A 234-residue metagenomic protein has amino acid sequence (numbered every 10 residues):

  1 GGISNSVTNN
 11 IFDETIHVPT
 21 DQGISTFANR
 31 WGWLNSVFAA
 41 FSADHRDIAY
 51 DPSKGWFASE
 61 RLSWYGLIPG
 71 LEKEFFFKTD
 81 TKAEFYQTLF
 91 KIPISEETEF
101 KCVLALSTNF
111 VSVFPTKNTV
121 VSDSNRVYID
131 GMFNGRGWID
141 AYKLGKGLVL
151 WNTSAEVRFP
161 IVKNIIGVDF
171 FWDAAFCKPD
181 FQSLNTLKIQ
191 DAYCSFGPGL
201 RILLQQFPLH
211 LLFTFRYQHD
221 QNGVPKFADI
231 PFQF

Functional and structural regions predicted by a protein language model:
G1-I3, W64-G70, Y217: A generic structural motif
S6-T8, A83: Long, low-hydrophobicity, solvent-exposed regions enriched in small/turn-prone and acidic residues
I16-I165, F170-A174, K178-P179, F234: C-terminal outer-membrane beta-barrel translocator/porin domains of Gram-negative envelope proteins and their
F38, L200-L209, V224-F234: Outer-membrane beta-barrel "beta-signal"
S95-E97, T186-I189, Q221-P225: Short proline/glycine-enriched turn/loop segments at secondary-structure junctions
G167-F171, P208-T214: Conserved active-site loop/cleft motifs that coordinate metal ions or position small ligands
W172-L187, Q206, Y217-Q221: C-terminal beta-signal and adjacent terminal beta-strands/loops of Gram-negative outer-membrane beta-barrel proteins
Q182-P198: A short alpha/beta connector and helix-capping loop motif
